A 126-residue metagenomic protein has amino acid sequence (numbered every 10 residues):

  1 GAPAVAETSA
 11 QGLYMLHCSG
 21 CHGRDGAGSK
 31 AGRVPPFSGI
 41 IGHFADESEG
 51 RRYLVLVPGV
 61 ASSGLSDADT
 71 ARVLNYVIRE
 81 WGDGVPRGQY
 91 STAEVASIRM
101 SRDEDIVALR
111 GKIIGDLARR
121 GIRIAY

Functional and structural regions predicted by a protein language model:
G1-L13, D25-G28: Electrostatic cytochrome c docking/interface patches
S9-M15, G82-P86: Short sequence/structural segments immediately N-terminal
Q11, A27-S63: Gly/Gly-Pro-rich "capping" loops immediately C-terminal to redox-active cysteine motifs in periplasmic/lumenal
Y14-R24, V73: The canonical Cys-X-X-Cys-His
H22-A27, I78-R79: Detector for the c-type heme attachment site
V57-P58, L74-E80: Bilobed periplasmic-binding protein/Venus flytrap-like ligand-binding cleft at the lobe interface of extracytoplasmic
G64-R72, Y76-V77: Internal catalytic or translocation cores that form aromatic/hydrophobic pockets or channels for amphipathic metabolites
A68, R79-Y126: Flexible coil segments in periplasmic/lumen-exposed cytochrome c-class electron-transfer proteins
